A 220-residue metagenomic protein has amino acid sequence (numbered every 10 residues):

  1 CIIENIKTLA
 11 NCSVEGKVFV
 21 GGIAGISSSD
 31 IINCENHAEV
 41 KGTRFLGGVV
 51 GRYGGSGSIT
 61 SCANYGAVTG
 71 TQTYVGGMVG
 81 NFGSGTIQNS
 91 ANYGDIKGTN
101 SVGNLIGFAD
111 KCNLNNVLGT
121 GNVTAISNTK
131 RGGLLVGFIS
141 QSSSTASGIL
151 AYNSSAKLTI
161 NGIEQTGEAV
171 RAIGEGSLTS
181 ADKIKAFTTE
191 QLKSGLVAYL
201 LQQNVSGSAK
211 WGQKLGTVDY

Functional and structural regions predicted by a protein language model:
C1-Y220: Predominantly extracellular beta-rich ligand-binding scaffolds that present long acidic/polar faces for carbohydrate
